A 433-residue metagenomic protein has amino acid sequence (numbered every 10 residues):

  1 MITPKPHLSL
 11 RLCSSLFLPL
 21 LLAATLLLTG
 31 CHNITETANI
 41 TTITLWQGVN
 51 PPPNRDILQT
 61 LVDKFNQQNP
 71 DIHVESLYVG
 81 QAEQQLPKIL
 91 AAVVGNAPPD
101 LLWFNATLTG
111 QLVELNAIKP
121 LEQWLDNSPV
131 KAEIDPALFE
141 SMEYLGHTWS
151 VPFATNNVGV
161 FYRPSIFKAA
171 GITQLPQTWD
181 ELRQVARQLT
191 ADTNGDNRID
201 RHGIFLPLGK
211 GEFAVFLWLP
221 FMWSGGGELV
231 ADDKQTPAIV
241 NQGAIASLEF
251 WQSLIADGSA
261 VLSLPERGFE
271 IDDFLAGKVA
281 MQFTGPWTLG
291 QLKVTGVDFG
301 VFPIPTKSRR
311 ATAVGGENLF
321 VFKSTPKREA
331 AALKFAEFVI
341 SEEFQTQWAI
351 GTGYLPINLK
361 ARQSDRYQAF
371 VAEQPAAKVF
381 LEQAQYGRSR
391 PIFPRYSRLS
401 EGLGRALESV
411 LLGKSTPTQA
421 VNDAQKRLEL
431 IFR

Functional and structural regions predicted by a protein language model:
M1-T44, Q67, Q419-N422, E429-R433: Short, low-complexity disordered leader/linker segments with a strong preference for bacterial N-terminal type II
N39-P52, I72-L77, D100-L101, W149 (+1 more regions): Short, well-ordered beta-strand elements
T42-T60, G80, E212, P394-Y396: Extracytoplasmic "Venus flytrap"
K64, Q68-A137, S141, K168-Q177 (+5 more regions): Extracytoplasmic "Venus flytrap"/periplasmic binding protein-like
L86, F104-G159, R198-G203, A214-S224 (+3 more regions): Hinge/lid segment of periplasmic solute-binding proteins
F161-P164, G315-K327: A bilobed periplasmic-binding-protein/Venus flytrap-type ligand-binding module shared by bacterial periplasmic
V185-R187, D233-L264: Glycine-centered hinge/linker elements that transmit conformational signals in sensory and ligand-binding systems
F299-F302, I350-G402, S409: Long, aromatic- and glycine/proline-rich binding clefts that accommodate carbohydrate-like moieties
